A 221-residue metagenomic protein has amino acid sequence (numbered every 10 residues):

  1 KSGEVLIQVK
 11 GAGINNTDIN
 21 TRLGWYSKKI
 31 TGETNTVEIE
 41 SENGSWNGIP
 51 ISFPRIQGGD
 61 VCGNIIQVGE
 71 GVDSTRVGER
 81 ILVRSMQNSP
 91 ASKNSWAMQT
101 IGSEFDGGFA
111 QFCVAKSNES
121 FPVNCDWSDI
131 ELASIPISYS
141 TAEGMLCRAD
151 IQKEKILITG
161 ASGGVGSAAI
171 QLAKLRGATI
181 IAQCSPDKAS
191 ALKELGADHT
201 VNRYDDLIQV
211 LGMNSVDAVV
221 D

Functional and structural regions predicted by a protein language model:
K1-A12, Y26-Q87: Glycine-rich beta-strand-centered segment in the early N-terminal region that forms part of a ligand/cofactor-binding
T17-L23, A91-S92: Cytochrome P450 core scaffold surrounding the K-helix E-X-X-R motif and the conserved "meander" helix-loop region
G44-P54, V83-G160: NAD(P)H dinucleotide-binding glycine-rich loop of Rossmann-like/cofactor-binding domains, especially the beta1-alpha1
L82, V219-V220: N-terminal Rossmann-like NAD(P) cofactor-binding module of classical short-chain dehydrogenase/reductase
A110, K153, A197, S215-D217: Local beta-strand N-terminus motif with an aromatic residue
W127-D205: Mid-domain Rossmann-like dinucleotide-binding core that forms the NAD(H)/NADP(H) cofactor-binding site
Y204-V216: Short amphipathic alpha-helix with an adjacent loop that forms part of the alpha/beta core around
